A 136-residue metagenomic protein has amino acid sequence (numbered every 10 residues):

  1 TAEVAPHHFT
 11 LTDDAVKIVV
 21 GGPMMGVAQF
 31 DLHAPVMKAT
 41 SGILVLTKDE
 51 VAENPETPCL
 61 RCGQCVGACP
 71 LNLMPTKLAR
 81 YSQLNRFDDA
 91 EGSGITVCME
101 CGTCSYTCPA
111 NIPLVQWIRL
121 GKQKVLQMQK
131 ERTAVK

Functional and structural regions predicted by a protein language model:
T1-A110, V115-Q127, E131-K136: Redox cofactor-anchoring modules in respiratory/redox and cofactor-processing assemblies
